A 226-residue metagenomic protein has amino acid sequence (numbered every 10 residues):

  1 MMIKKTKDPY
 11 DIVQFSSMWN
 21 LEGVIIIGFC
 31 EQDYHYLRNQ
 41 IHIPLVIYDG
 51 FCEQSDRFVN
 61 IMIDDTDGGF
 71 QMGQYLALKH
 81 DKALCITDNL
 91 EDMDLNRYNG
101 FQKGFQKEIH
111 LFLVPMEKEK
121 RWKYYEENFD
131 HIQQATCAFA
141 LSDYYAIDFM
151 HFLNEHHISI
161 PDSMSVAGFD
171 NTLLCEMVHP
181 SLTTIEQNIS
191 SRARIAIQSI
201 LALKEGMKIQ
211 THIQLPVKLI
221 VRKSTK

Functional and structural regions predicted by a protein language model:
M1-D8, N89, L111-K120: Short beta->alpha junction loops
M1-Q74, N128: Alpha-helical recognition/docking segments in bacterial nutrient-uptake and carbohydrate-utilization systems
M18-N20, K79-D81, D130-Q134: Glycine-rich phosphate-binding loop signature in dinucleotide/nucleotide-binding domains
I27, Y48, C85-D88, F139-A140 (+2 more regions): Short hydrophobic segments within beta-strands
C30-Q32, L90, R97, Y144-A146: Alpha-helix capping/helix-boundary segments
V59-C85, K120-E126, A146, Q187-E205: Hydrophobic alpha-helical segments within soluble ligand-binding/sensing domains
F70-H110, H212-K226: An alpha-beta-alpha
E126-K226: Flexible loop/turn connectors
